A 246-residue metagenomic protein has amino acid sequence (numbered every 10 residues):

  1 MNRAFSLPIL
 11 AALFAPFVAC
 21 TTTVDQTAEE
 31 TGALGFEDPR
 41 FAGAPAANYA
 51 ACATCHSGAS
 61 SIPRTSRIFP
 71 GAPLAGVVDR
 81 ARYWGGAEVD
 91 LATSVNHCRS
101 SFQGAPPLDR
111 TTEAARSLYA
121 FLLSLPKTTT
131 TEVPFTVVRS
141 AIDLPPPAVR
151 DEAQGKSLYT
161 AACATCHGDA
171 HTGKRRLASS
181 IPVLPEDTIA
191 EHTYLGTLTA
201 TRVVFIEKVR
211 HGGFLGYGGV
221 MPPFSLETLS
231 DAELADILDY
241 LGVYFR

Functional and structural regions predicted by a protein language model:
M1-I9: Bacterial N-terminal signal peptides that target proteins for export
F17-A19: C-terminal motif of bacterial Sec signal peptides marking the signal peptidase cleavage site
T21-A46, K127-L158, K174-R175: Electrostatic cytochrome c docking/interface patches
Q26-T27, P63-L108, L118, S180-F245: Extracytoplasmic electron-transfer domains, predominantly the class I c-type cytochrome c fold
E29, P45-A53, S61-R64, W84 (+2 more regions): Short sequence/structural segments immediately N-terminal
F36, H56, P126, H167 (+2 more regions): Protein kinase-like catalytic domain
Y49-S60, L118, G155-A170, M221 (+1 more regions): The canonical Cys-X-X-Cys-His
L91-T93, H97-S157, Y240: Extended surface/linker regions that mediate inter-domain or inter-protein docking in multi-component redox
